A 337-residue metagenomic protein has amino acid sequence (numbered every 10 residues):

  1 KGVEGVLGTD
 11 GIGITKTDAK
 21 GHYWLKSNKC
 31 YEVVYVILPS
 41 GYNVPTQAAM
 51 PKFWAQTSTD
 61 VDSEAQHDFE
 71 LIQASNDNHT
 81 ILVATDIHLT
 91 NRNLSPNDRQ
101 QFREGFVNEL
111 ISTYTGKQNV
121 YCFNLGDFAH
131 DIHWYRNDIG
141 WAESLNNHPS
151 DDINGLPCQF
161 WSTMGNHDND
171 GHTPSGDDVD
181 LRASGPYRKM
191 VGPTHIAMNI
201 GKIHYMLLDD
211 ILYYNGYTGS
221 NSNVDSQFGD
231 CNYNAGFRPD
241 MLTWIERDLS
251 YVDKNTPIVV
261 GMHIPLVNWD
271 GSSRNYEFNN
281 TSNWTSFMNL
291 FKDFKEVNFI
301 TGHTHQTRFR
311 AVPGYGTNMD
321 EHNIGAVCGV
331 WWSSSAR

Functional and structural regions predicted by a protein language model:
V3-K26: Short, acidic Ser/Thr/Gly-rich low-complexity loop/linker segments typical of extracellular and cell-surface proteins
W24-V34: Short Pro-Gly-centered beta-turn/loop motif in secreted/extracellular proteins
C30, G41-Y135: N-terminal active-site segment of His-dependent metallophosphoesterases
G41, K52-Q56, W134-V252, F278 (+2 more regions): Extended active-site neighborhood of metal-dependent phosphoesterases/phosphodiesterases
D86, G126-D127, G165-N166, H263 (+1 more regions): Active-site glycine-centered loops adjacent to acidic/histidine catalytic or metal-binding residues that shape
D210, G261-L266, H303-T304: Short, well-ordered beta-to-alpha junction loops that form the rim of enzyme active sites and present histidine/acidic
L249-R274: Short acidic, glycine-rich surface-loop motifs adjacent to enzyme active sites
